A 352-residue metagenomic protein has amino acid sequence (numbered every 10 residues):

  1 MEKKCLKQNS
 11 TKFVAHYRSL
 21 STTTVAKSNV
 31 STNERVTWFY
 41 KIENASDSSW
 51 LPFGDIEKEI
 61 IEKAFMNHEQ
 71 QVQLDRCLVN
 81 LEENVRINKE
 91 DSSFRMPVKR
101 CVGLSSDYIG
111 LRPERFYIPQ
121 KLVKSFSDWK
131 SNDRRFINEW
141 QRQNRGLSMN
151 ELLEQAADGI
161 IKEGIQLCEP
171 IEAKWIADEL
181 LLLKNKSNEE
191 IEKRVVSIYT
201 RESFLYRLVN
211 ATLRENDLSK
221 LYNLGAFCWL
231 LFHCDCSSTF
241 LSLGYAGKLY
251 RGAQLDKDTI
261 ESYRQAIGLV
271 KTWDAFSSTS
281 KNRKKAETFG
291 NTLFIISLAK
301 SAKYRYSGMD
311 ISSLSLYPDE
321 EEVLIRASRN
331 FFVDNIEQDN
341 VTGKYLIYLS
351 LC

Functional and structural regions predicted by a protein language model:
E2-G159: Eukaryote-biased intrinsically disordered, low-complexity acidic regions enriched in Ser/Thr/Pro
W38-Y40, N84-R86, Y250, N282 (+1 more regions): Structural signal for hydrophobic/aromatic residues that build the beta-strand cores of folded beta-sheet domains
E154-S312: Internal glycine-rich, Lys/Arg-flanked active-site/core loops of soluble domains
A246, S328-N330: Tight coil/turn sites that cap or link beta-strands
D274, N291-L293, E320, S328 (+1 more regions): Active-site lining segments that contact anionic ligands and/or coordinate catalytic metals
K303-A327: Flexible, small-/acidic-enriched active-site or ligand-binding loops
N330, I336-Q338: Residue-level recognition of beta-strand microenvironments
V341-C352: Short solvent-exposed strand/turn elements
